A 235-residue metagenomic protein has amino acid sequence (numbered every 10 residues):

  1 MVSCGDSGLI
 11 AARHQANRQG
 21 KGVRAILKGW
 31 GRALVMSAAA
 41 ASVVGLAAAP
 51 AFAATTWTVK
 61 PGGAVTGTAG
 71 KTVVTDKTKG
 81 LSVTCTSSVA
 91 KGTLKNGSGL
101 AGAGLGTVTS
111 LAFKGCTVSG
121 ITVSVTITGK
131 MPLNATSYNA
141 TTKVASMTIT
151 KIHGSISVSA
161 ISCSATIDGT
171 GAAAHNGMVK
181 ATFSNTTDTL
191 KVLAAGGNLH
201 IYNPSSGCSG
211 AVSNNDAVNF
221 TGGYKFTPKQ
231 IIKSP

Functional and structural regions predicted by a protein language model:
S3-D6, Q15, Q19-A53: Secretory targeting and sorting signals
R13-H14, R18, A69, G196: Short stretches within intrinsically disordered, low-complexity N-terminal or propeptide regions
F52-A112, N198-P235: N-terminal segment immediately downstream of the Sec signal-peptide cleavage site in secreted/extracellular proteins
T66-G70, T141-S184, T189-L193, H200-K233: Surface-exposed, low-hydrophobicity beta-strand/loop segments enriched in small/polar/acidic residues
S87-N185: Predominantly extracellular/secreted and cell-surface proteins with exposed, flexible low-complexity segments
